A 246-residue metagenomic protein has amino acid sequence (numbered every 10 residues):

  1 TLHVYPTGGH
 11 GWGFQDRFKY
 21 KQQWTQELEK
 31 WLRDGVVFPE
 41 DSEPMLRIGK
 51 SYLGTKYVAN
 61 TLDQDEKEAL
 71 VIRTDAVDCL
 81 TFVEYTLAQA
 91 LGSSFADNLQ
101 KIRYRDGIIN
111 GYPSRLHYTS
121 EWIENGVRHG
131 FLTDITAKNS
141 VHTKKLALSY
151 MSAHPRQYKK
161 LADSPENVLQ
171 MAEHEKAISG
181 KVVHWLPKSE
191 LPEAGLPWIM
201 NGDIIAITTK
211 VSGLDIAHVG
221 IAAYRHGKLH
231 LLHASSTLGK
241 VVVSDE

Functional and structural regions predicted by a protein language model:
L2-W31, V37: C-terminal catalytic histidine-bearing segment of alpha/beta-hydrolase fold enzymes
K21, T25, F38-S42, L46 (+3 more regions): Solvent-exposed, acidic/flexible segments
G35-K67: Active-site-adjacent structural segments surrounding the nucleophilic cysteine of cysteine proteases and isopeptidases
M45-L53, N98-R103, I205: Short alpha-helical scaffolding segments that buttress acidic/His motifs in well-ordered protein cores
Y57-S179, M200, H233-S236: Acidic/His-rich structured neighborhood in mature extracellular/periplasmic domains
V183-G195, T209: Short alpha-helix capping/helix-loop boundary micro-motifs
E193-W198, L214: Short, surface-exposed secondary-structure edge patches
D203-E246: C-terminal soluble interaction/assembly domains
